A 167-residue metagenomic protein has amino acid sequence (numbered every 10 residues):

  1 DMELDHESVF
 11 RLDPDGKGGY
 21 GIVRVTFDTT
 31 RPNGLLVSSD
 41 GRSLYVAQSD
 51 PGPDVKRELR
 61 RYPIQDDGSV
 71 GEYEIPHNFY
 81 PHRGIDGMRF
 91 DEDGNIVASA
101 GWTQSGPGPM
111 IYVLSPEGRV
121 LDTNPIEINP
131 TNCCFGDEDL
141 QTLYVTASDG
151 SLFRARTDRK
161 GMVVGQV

Functional and structural regions predicted by a protein language model:
D1, D15-G16, S49-G52, D66-D67 (+1 more regions): Short polar/acidic secondary-structure junctions
E3-S8, G21-I22, T26-V46, P51-K56 (+3 more regions): Beta-rich, blade/repeat-based domains predominating in secreted/periplasmic proteins but also intracellular
D5-S8, D54-R60, G106-I111, S151-R156: Structural motif
S8-R31, P63-Y80, M110-I126: Blade-edge beta-strand/turn elements of extracellular beta-propeller and related beta-sheet repeat scaffolds
R11-G16, D93, T103-D122, T131-E138 (+2 more regions): Flexible "stalk/tail and boundary" regions
G18, L44, P53, G68 (+4 more regions): Flexible, glycine-rich phosphate/dinucleotide-binding loops and adjacent beta-alpha linkers at cofactor/substrate
R61-P63, Y73, G87, D91: A contiguous pocket-lining binding segment that forms or flanks enzyme active sites
R154-V167: Sequence/structural signature of beta-propeller modules and their immediately flanking N-terminal secretory/stalk
